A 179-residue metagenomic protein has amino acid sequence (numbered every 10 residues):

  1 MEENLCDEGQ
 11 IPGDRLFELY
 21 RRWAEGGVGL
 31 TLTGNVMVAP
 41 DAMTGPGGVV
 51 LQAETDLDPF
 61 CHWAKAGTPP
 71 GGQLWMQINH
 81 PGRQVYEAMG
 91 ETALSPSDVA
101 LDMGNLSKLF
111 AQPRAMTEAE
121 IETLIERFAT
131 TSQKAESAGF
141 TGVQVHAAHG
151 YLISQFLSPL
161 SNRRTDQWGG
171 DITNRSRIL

Functional and structural regions predicted by a protein language model:
M1-L179: Flavin-dependent oxidoreductase catalytic cores
